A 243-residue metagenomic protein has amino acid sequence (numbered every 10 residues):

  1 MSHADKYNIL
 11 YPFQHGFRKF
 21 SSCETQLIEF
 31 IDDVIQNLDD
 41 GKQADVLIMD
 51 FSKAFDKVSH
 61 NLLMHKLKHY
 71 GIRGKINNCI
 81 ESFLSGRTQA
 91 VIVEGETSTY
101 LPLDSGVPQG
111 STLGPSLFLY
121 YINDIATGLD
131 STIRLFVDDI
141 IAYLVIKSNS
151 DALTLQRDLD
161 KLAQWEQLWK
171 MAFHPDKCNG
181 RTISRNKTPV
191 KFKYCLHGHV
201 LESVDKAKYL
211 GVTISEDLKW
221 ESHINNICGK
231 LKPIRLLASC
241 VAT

Functional and structural regions predicted by a protein language model:
M1-F13, D39, P115-Y143: Active-site palm subdomain of RNA-directed nucleic acid polymerases
M1-H3, Q26-N37, A152-W169, K232: Inter-domain linker/hinge segments that demarcate the starts of reverse transcriptase and RNase H-type modules
M1-P108: Conserved pre-catalytic core of RNA-dependent polymerases
Q14-R18, A44-F55, G106-G110, G114 (+3 more regions): Catalytic palm active-site di-aspartate
D33-Q36, Q89-A90, D124-T127, S131 (+1 more regions): Conserved helix-loop functional segments at active or binding sites
K53-Y70, I140-Q167: Catalytic palm subdomain of template-directed nucleic-acid polymerases, centered on the conserved carboxylate motif
R157, A172-K206: Short, conserved micro-motifs composed of acidic
H199-T243: Basic, alpha-helical interaction scaffolds
